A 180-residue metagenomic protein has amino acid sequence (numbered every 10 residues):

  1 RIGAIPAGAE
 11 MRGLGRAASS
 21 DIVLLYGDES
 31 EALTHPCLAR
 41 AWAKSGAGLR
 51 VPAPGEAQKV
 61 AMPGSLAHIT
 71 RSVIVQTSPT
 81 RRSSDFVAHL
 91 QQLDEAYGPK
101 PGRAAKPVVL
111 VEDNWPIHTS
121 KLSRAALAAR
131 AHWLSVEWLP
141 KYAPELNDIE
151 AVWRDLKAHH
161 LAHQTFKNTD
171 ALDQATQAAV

Functional and structural regions predicted by a protein language model:
I2-Q92: Extended, low-complexity cationic-aromatic segments
S19, A105, A129-W133: Short, well-ordered coil/turn elements that cap or connect secondary structure elements
S20-L24, I149-V180: C-terminal anion-handling pockets and recognition modules
V23, P107-V109, S135: The start of beta-strands in P-loop NTPase/AAA+ ATPase cores
G27-D28, G102-T119, Y142, N147: Acidic/histidine-rich, metal-coordinating catalytic segments
G48-G55, A128-D148, Q164-T165: RNase H-like polynucleotidyl transferase catalytic core
F86-V108: Short, basic/hydrophobic alpha-helical segments
K121-A125: Distinct, well-ordered alpha-helical segments
